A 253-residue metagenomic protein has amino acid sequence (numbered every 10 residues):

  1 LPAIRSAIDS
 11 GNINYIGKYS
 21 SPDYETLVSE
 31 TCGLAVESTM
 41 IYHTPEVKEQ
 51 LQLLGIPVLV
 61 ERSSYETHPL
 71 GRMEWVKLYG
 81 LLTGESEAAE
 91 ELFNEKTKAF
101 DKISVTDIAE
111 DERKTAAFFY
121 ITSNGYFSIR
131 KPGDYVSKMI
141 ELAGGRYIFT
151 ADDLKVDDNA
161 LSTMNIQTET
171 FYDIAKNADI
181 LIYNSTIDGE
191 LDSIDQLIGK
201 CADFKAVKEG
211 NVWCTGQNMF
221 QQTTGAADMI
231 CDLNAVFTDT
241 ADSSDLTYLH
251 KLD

Functional and structural regions predicted by a protein language model:
L1-I41: A short, structured surface patch at a secondary-structure boundary
I13-E25, D152-E169: Short helix-initiation/N-cap motifs at beta->coil->alpha
G17-P22, S38-P45, E66-M73, E87-E90 (+5 more regions): Soluble non-cytosolic domains of exported or imported proteins
S21-P22, L34-T44, S64-P69, I121-F127 (+4 more regions): Solvent-exposed loop/turn segments at secondary-structure junctions within structured extracellular/periplasmic domains
T31-G33, L54-L59, Y79, E85 (+4 more regions): Loop/turn elements at helix/coil->beta-strand transitions in domains of secreted/extracellular proteins
S63-E91, A175-D253: Structured C-terminal subdomain patch of bacterial secreted/periplasmic proteins
S86-G144: Basic- and aromatic-lined ligand-binding clefts that recognize polyanionic substrates
V136-A160, I182-S185: His/Asp/Glu-enriched short active-site or ligand-binding loop at hydrolase and phosphoryl-transfer sites
